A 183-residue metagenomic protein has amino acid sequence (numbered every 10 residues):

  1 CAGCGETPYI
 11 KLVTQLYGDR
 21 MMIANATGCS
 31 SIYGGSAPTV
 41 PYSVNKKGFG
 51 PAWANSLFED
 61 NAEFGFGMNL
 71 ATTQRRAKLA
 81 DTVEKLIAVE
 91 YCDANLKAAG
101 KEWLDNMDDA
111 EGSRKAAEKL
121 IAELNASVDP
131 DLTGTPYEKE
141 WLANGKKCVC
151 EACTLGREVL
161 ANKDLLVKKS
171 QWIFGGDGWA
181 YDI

Functional and structural regions predicted by a protein language model:
C1-I183: Cofactor-binding active-site loop characterized by glycine-rich and histidine/acidic residues
